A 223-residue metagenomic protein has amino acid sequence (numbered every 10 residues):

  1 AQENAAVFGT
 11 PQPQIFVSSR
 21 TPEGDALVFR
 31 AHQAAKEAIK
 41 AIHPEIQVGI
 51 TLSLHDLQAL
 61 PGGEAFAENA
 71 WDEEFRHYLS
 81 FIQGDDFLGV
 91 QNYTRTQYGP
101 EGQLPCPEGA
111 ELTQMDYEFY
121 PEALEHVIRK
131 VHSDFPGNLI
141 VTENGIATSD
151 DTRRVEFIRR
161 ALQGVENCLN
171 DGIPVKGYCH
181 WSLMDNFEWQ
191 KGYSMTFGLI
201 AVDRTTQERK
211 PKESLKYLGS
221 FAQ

Functional and structural regions predicted by a protein language model:
A1-Q223: Non-catalytic scaffold segments within catalytic domains of secreted glycoside hydrolases
